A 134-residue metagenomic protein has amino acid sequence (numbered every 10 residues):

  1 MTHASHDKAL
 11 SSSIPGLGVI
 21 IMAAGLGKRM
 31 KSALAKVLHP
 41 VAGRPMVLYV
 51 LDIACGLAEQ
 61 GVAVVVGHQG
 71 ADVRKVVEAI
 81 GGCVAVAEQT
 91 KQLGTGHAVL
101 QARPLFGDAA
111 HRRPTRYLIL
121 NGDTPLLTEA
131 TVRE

Functional and structural regions predicted by a protein language model:
M1-G18, P45-G122, L126-T131: Conserved N-terminal catalytic core of the sugar/cofactor nucleotidyltransferase
L17-V41, L57, I80: Glycine-rich N-terminal loop/short-helix segment of MobA-like nucleotidyltransferase
E134: Internal gly/pro-rich beta-alpha loop/helix module that stabilizes soluble enzyme cofactors or their anionic handles
